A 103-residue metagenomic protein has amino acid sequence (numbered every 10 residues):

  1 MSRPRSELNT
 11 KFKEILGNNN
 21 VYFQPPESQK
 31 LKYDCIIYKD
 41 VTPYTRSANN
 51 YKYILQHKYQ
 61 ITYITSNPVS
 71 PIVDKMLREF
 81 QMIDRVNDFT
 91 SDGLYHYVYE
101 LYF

Functional and structural regions predicted by a protein language model:
M1-Y44, Y51: Small/polar-rich, solvent-exposed N-terminal microdomains that initiate assembly or binding
L31, K52-Q56, D92-L94: Short coil/turn motifs at beta-sheet boundaries
T45-R46, N67: Short, cysteine-centered beta-strand-loop-beta hairpins and adjacent loop/turn segments enriched in charged/polar
A48-N50, D74: Short, glycine/acidic-enriched capping/hinge loops at junctions between secondary-structure elements
L55-N67, Y95-F103: Oligomerization/assembly interface segments of phage tail-like spikes and tubes
P68-K75: Short, conserved charged micro-motifs
K75-F103: Acidic-leaning, charged glycine-interspersed low-complexity segments
